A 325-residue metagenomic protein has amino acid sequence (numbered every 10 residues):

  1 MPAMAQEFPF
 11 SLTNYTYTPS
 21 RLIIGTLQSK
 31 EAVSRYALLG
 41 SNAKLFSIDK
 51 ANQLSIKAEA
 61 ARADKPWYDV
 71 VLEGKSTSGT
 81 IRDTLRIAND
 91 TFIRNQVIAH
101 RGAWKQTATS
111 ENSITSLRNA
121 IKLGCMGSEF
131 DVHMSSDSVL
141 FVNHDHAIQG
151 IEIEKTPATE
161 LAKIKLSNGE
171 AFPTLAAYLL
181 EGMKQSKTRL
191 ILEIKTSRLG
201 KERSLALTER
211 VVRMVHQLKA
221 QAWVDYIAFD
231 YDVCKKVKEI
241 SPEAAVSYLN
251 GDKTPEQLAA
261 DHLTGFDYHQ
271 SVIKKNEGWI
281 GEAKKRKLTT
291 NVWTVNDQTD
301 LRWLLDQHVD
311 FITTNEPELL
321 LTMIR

Functional and structural regions predicted by a protein language model:
P2-L38, A43, A51-Q53, E59-R325: Phosphate-group recognition and catalysis centered on beta-loop-alpha active-site segments
